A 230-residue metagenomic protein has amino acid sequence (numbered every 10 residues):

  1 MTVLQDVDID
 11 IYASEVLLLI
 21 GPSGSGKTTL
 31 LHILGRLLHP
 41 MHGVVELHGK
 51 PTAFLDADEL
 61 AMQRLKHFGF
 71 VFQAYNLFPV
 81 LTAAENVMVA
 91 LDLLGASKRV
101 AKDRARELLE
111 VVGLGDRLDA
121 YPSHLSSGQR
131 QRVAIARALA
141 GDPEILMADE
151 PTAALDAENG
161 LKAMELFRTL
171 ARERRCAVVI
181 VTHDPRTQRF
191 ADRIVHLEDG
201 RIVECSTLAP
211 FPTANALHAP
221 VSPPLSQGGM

Functional and structural regions predicted by a protein language model:
M1-F190, L197: ABC family nucleotide-binding domain
R193, R201-S226, M230: Conserved beta-strand-loop-alpha-helix hinge in the C-terminal portion of ABC ATPase nucleotide-binding domains
